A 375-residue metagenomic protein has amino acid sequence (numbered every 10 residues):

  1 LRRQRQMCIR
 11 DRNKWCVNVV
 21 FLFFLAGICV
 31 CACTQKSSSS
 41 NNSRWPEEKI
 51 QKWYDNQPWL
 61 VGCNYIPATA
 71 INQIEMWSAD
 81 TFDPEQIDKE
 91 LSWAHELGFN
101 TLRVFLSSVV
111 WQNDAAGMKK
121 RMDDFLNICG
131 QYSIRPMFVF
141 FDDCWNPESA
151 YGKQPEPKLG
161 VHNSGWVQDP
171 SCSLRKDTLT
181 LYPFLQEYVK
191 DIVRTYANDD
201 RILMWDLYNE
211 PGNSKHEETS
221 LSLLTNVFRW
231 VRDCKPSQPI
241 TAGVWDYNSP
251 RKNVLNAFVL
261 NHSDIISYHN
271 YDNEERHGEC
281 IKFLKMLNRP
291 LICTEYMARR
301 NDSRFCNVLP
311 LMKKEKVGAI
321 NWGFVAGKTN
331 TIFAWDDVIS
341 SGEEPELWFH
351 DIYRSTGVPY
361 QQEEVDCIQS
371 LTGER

Functional and structural regions predicted by a protein language model:
L1-D11: Single conserved hydrophobic/aromatic residue that forms the stacking wall/gate of nucleotide- or nucleobase-binding
R10-V20: Bacterial N-terminal signal peptides that target proteins for export
V19-C29: Bacterial N-terminal signal peptides
I28-S43: Bacterial Sec-dependent signal peptides at the C-terminal "C-region" and cleavage site
N41-S263, H269, E274-R276, M286-L287 (+6 more regions): Active-site mouth of glycoside hydrolases
N321-G323: Replace "adjacent to P-loop NTPase cores in ATP/GTP-dependent enzymes" with "adjacent to NTP-binding cores
N330-F333: C-terminal beta-signal and adjacent terminal beta-strands/loops of Gram-negative outer-membrane beta-barrel proteins
Q369-R375: Catalytic domains of carbohydrate-active enzymes that cleave complex glycans
